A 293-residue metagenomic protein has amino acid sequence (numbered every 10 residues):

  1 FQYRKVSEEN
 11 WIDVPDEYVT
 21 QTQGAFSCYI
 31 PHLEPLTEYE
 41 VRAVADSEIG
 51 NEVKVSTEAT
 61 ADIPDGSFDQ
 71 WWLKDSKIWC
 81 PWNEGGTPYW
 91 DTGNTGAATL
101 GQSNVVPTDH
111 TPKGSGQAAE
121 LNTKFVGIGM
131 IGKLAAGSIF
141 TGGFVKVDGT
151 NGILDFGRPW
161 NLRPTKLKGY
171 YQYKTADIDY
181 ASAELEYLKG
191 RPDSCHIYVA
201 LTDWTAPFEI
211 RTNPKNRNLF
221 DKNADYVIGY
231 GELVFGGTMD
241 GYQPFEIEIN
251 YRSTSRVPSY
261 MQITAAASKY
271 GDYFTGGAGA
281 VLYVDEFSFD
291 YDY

Functional and structural regions predicted by a protein language model:
Q2-E34: Recognizes extended acidic, P/S/T-rich segments that occur within or adjacent to Ig-like beta-sandwich modules
V19-Q21, A25-S27, A206-V257, G277: Extracellular carbohydrate recognition and processing domains and analogous Trp-centered ligand-binding platforms
I30-E48: Beta-strand-rich modules
E38-E40, K166, Y260-Q262: Short, conserved beta-strand segments of beta-strand-rich sandwich/propeller modules, principally
G50-T99: Extracellular carbohydrate-recognition regions
H110-G129: Short carbohydrate-recognition loop motifs
G129-P207: Extracellular-facing segments of soluble proteins and assemblies that are Gly/Ser/Thr-biased and enriched in aromatics
K269-Y291: Extracellular carbohydrate recognition
